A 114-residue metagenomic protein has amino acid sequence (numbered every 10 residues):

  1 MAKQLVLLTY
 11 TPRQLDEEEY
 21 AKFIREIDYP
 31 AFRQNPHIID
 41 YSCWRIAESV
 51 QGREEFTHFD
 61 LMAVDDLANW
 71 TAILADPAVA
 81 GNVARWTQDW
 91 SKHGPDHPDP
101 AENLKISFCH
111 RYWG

Functional and structural regions predicted by a protein language model:
M1-Q4, G52-E54: Short, flexible turn/loop "capping" segments at secondary-structure junctions
K3-T11, F59: Active-site-flanking beta-strand signature of metal-NTP-handling nucleotidyl enzymes and homologous cyclase-like
T11-P12, V64: Short beta-strand segments enriched in hydrophobic/aromatic residues within well-folded beta-rich domains
L15-Y20, A68-A72: Short, conserved charged micro-motifs
D16-C43: Short amphipathic alpha-helical segments
F32-D40, R53-T57, L61-F108, W113-G114: An amphipathic, aromatic/His-enriched active-site/gating alpha helix that lines ligand/cofactor pockets
W44-S49: Short, solvent-exposed loop/turn elements at beta->coil junctions and helix N-caps that rim active or binding pockets
